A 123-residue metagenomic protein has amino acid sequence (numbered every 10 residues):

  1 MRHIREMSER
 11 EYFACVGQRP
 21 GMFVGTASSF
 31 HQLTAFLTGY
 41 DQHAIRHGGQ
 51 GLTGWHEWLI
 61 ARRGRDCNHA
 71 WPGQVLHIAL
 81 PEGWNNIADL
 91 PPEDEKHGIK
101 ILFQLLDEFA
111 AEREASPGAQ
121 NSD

Functional and structural regions predicted by a protein language model:
M1-D41: Short terminal alpha-helical segments
P20, Y40, A44, D66 (+3 more regions): Short, flexible helical or helix-coil boundary motifs
S28, Q50-G54, G73, A115-D123: Short glycine-rich, low-complexity/disordered patches
L33-L37, E57, L76, L80 (+1 more regions): Short, surface-exposed, charged/polar-biased interaction segments
A44-D107: Amphipathic protein-protein interaction modules
E93, Q104, A111-Q120: Extended, charge-biased low-complexity segments that typically form long amphipathic alpha-helices/coiled-coils
